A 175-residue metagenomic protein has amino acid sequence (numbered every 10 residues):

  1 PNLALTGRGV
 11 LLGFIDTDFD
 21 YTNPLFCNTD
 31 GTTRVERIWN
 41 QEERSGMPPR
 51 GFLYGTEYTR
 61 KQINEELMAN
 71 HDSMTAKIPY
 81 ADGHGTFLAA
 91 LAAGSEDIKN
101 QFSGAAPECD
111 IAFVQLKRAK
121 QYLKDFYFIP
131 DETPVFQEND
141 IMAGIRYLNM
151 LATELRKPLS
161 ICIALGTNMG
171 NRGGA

Functional and structural regions predicted by a protein language model:
N2-N139, L155-I161, M169-R172: Subtilisin-like serine protease catalytic core
D140-R146: Von Willebrand factor
R146-M150, C162: Subunit-assembly interface segments of extracellular/virion macromolecular structures
A175: Histidine/cysteine- and/or acidic
